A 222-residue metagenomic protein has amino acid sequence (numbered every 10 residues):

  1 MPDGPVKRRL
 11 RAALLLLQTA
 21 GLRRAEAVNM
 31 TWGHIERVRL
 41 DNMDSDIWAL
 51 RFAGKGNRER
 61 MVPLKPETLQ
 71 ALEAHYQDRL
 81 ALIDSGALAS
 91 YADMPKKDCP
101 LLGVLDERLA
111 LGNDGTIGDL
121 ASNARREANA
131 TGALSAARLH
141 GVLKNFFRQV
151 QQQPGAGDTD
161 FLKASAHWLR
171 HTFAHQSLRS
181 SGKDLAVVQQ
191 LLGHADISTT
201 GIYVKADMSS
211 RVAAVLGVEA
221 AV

Functional and structural regions predicted by a protein language model:
M1-V222: Conserved catalytic core of the tyrosine transesterase superfamily
